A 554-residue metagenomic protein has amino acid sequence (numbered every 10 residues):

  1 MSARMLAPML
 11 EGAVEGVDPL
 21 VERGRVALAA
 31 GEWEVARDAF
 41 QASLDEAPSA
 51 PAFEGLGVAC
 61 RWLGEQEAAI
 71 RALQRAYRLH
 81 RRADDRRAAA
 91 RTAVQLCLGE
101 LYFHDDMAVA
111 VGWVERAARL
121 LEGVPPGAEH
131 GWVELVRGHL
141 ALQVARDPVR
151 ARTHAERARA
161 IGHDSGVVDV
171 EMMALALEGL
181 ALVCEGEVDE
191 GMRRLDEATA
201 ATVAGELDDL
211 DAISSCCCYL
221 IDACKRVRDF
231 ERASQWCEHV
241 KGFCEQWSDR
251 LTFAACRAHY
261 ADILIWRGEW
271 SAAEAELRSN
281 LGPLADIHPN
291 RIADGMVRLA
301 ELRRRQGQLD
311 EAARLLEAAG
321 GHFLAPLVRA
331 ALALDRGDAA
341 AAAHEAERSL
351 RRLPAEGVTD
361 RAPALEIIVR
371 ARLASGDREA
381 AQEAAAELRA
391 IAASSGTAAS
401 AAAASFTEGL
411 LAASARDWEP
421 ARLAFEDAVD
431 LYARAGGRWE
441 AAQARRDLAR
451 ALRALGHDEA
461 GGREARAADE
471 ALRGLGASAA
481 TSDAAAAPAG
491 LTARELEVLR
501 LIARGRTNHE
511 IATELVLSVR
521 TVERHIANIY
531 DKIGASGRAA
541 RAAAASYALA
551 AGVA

Functional and structural regions predicted by a protein language model:
G16-A42: Alpha-helical segment of the N-proximal tetratricopeptide repeat
R23-A29, E54-G64, A90-D106, E129-D147 (+8 more regions): Tandem amphipathic alpha-helical repeat scaffolds
W33-E34, Q66, R86, M107 (+12 more regions): TPR-repeat structural position
R37, Q41-D45, Q74-D85, L98 (+10 more regions): Amphipathic alpha-helical segments of tetratricopeptide repeats
I263, R314, L332, D338-A340 (+6 more regions): N-terminal regulatory/sensing modules of transcriptional regulators
S414, L423, R466, S482-A535 (+1 more regions): Helix-turn-helix DNA-binding segment
